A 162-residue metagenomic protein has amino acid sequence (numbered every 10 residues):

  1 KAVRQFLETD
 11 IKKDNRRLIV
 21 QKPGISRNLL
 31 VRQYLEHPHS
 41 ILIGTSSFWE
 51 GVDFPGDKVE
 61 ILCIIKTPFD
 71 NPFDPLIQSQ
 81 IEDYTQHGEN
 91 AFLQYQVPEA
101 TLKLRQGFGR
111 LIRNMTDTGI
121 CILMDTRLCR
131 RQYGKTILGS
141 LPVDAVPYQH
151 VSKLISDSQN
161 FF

Functional and structural regions predicted by a protein language model:
K1-F162: ASCE RecA-like P-loop NTPase motor cores that couple ATP hydrolysis to mechanical translocation on nucleic acids
